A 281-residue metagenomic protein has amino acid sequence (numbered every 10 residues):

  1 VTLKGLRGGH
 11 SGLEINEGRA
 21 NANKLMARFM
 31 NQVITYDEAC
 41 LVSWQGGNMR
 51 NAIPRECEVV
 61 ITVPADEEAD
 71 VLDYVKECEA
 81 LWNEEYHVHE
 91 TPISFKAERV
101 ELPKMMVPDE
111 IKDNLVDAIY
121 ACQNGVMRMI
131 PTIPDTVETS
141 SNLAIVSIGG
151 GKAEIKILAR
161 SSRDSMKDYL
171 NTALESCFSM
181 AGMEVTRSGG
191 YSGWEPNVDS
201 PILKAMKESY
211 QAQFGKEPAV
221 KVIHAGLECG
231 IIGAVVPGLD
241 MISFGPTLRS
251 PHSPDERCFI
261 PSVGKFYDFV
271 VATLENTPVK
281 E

Functional and structural regions predicted by a protein language model:
V1-R160: Midchain, well-structured core segments that form catalytic/ion-binding scaffolds
R7, Y191-S192, G245-S250: Acidic, glycine-rich active-site loops and adjacent beta-strand->loop/helix elements that engage anionic groups
G18-Y36, E67-E68, D113-Y120, M127-R128 (+3 more regions): His/Asp/Glu-rich mid-to-C-terminal helical/loop segments that flank catalytic regions of hydrolases
A22-M26, I53-C57, E67-Y74, C78 (+9 more regions): General structural feature for long, well-ordered alpha-helical segments within catalytic domains of soluble enzymes
M30-W44, P196-L239: Active-site-adjacent substrate-binding region of metalloamidase/peptidase-like peptide-processing proteins
S43, A97-R99, V185-G189, V220-V222: A structural preference for short, hydrophobic beta-strand core positions in alpha/beta folds
P131, E138-A153, F214-A272: Zn-dependent metallopeptidase/amidohydrolase metal-coordination segment
I148-A205: C-terminal structural cap/anchor segments
